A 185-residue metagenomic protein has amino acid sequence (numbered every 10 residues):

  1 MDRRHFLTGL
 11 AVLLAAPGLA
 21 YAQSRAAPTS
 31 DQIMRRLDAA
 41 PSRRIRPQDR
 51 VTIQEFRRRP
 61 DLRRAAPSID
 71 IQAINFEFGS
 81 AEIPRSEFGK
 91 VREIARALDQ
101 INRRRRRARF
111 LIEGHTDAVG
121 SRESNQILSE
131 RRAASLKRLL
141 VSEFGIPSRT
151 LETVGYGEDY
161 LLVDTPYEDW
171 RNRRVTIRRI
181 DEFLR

Functional and structural regions predicted by a protein language model:
M1-A66: N-terminal targeting leaders that direct proteins to extracytoplasmic destinations
R46-R50, F56-E93, D117-E123: Short, solvent-exposed beta-strand/turn patches at coil↔beta or beta↔helix junctions that act as interaction loops
R59-A65, D99-I101, D164-T165: Short beta-strand/turn micro-motifs at beta-sheet edges
A66-I71, E93, R107, S148 (+1 more regions): Extracytoplasmic
S80-E113, V141-S142, I177, E182-R185: Periplasmic peptidoglycan-binding/anchoring modules of Gram-negative envelope and division proteins
E113-R185: Periplasmic OmpA-like peptidoglycan-binding domain that tethers envelope proteins to the cell wall
